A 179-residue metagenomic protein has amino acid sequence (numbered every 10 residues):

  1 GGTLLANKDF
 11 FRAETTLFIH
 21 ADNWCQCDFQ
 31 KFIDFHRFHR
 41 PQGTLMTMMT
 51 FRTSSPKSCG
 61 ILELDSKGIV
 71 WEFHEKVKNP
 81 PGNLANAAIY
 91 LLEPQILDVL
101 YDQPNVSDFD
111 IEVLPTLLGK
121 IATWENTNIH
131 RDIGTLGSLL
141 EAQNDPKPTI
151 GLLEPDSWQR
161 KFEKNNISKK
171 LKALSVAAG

Functional and structural regions predicted by a protein language model:
G1-D65: Conserved beta-loop-beta/alpha segment of the NTase-like Rossmann-fold superfamily that binds/positions NTPs
T15-L17, W24, Q30-F38, S54 (+1 more regions): Catalytic-core segments of class I nucleotidyltransferases/pyrophosphorylases that form NMP-activated intermediates
L171-G179: Terminal low-complexity segments of carbohydrate-biosynthetic enzymes
